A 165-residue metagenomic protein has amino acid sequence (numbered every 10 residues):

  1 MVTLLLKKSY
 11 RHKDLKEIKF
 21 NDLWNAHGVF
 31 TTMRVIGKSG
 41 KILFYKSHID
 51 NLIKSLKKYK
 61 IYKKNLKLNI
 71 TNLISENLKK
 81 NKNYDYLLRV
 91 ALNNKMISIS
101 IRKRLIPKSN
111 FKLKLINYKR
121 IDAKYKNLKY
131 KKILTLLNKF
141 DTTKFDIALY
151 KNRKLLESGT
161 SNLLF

Functional and structural regions predicted by a protein language model:
M1-E76, N93-F165: Helix-start/capping segments and mature chain N-termini
L78-Y86, T142: Short secondary-structure junctions
Y84-N94: Hydrophobic/aromatic-rich structural module bridging two neighboring secondary-structure elements via a short loop
